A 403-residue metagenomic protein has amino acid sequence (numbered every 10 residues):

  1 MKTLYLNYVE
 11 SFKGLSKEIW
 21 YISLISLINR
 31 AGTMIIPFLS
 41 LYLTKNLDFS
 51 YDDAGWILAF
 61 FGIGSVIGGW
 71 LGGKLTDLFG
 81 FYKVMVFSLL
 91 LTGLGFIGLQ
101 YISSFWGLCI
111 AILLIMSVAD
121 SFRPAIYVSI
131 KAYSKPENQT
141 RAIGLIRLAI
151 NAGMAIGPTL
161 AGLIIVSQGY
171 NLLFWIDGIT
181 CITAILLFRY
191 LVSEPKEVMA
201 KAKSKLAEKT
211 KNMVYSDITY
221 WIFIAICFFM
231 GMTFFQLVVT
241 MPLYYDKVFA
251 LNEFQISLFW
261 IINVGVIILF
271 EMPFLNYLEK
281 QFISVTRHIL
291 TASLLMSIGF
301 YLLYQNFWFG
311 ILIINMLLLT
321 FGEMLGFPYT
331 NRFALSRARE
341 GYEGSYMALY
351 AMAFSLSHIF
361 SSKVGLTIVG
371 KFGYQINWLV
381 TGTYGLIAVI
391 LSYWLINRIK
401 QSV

Functional and structural regions predicted by a protein language model:
M1-S16, S193-I224: Juxtamembrane intracellular "pre-TM" segments in multi-pass secondary transporters
S16-G62, W221-I222, I226, G231-F249 (+1 more regions): Helix-loop boundary and gating motifs at the non-cytosolic
M34, G62-V66, W70, M154-A155 (+2 more regions): Residue-level signature of mid-helix packing/kink "hotspots" within the transmembrane helices of 12-pass Major
I67-Q100: Conserved MFS/SLC helix-loop-helix module at the cytosolic interface between two early adjacent transmembrane helices
G69-G80, E271-I283: Helix-to-loop junctions at the C-terminal end of transmembrane segments in multipass secondary transporters
L78-S88, K280-S293: Cytoplasmic membrane-interface "Motif A"-like loop-to-helix N-cap segments of 12-TM Major Facilitator Superfamily
L90-S103, L294-F307: C-terminal ends and interior cores of transmembrane alpha-helices in multi-pass membrane transporters/permeases
L113-I150: Cytoplasmic helix-loop-helix junction between adjacent transmembrane helices in 12-TM secondary transporters
